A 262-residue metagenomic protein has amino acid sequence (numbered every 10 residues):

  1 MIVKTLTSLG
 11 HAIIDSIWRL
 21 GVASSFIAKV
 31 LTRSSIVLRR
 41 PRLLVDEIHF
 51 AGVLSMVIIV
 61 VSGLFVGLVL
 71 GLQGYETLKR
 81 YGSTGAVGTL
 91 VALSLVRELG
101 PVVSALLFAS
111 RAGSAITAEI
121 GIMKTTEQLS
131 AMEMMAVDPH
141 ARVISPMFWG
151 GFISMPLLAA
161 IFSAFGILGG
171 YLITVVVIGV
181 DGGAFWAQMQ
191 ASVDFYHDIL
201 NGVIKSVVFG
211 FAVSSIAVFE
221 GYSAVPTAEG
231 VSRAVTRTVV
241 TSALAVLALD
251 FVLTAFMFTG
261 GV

Functional and structural regions predicted by a protein language model:
M1-L43, E220-V225: Short, membrane-interfacial amphipathic segments enriched in basic
I36-V61, V240-A243: Membrane-interface helix starts
E47, D138-A159, A234, T238: Start (N-cap) of specific transmembrane helices in multi-pass transporter permeases
F50, I58, S62, T84-I116 (+2 more regions): Loop-to-helix entry region at the N-terminal start of transmembrane alpha-helices in multi-pass membrane transporters
S62-F65, A105-A109, S145-T174, V208 (+3 more regions): Hydrophobic alpha-helical transmembrane segments that constitute the membrane-spanning cores of multi-pass membrane
Q73-V96, A164-V207, S215-V235, M257-V262: Membrane-interfacial helix-loop-helix connectors in multipass membrane proteins
I120-S145, A228-V231: Short cytoplasmic-facing helical segments at TM-TM junctions of multi-pass membrane proteins
V235-L253, M257-V262: Helical hairpin unit composed of two closely spaced alpha helices linked by a short loop
